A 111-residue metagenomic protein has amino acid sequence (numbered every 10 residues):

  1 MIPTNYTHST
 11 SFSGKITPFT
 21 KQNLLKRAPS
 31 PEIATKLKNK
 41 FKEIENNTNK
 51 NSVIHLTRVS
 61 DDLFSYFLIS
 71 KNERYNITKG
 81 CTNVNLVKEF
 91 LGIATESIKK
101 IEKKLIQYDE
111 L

Functional and structural regions predicted by a protein language model:
M1-F12: Non-Sec secretion/translocation targeting segments of pathogen effectors
T10-T48: Negatively charged, low-complexity tracts enriched in Asp/Glu with abundant Ser/Thr
K42-K71: Amphipathic, interaction-prone secondary-structure segments
D62-E96: Intrinsically disordered, low-complexity regulatory segments enriched in Ser/Thr/Pro and charged residues
V87-L111: Mixed-charge, Lys/Arg-enriched low-complexity segments
